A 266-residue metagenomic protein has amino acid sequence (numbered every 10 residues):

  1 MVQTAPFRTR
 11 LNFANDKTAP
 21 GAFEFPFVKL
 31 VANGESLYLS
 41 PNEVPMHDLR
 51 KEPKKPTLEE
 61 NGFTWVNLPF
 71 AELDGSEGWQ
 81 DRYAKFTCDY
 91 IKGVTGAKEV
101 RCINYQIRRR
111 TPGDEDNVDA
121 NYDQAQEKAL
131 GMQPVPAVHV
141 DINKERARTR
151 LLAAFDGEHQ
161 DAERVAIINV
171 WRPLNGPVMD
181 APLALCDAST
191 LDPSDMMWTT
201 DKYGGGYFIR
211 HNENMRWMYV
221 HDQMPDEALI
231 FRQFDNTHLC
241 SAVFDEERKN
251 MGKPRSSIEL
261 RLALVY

Functional and structural regions predicted by a protein language model:
T4-A32, L39-N42, H47-G206, N214-M215: Non-heme Fe(II) oxygenase catalytic core, chiefly the N-lobe of the double-stranded beta-helix
Y207-Y266: Catalytic core of Fe(II)/2-oxoglutarate
